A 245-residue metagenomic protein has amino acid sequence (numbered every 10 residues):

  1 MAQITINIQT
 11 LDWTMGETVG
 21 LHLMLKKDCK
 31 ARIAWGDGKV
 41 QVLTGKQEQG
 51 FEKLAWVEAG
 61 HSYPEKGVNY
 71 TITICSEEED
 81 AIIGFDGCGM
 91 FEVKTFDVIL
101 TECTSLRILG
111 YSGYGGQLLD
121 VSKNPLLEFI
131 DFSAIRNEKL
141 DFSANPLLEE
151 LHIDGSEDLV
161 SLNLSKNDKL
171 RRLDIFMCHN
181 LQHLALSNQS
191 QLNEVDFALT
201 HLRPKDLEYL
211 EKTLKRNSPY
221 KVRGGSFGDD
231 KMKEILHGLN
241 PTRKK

Functional and structural regions predicted by a protein language model:
M1-P125, P146, N188-S190, H201-K245: N-terminal capping/linker segments that flank leucine-rich repeat
I83-F85, R107-L109, E128-F132, L151-I153 (+5 more regions): Conserved hydrophobic beta-strand positions in leucine-rich repeat
M90, Y111-Y114, F132-I135, I153-D158 (+2 more regions): Extracellular beta-strand-rich, repetitive "passenger/adhesive" scaffolds that bind or process carbohydrates
K94, G115, K123, R136 (+4 more regions): Repetitive beta-strand solenoid architecture
V98-T101, L119-S122, L140-S143, L151 (+4 more regions): Recurring C-terminal helix/loop segment of individual leucine-rich repeat
Y114, L126, I135, L147-L148 (+3 more regions): A compositionally biased, intrinsically disordered/low-complexity signal enriched for hydrophobic/aromatic residues
Q117, L127, E138, L148 (+5 more regions): Leucine-rich repeat
